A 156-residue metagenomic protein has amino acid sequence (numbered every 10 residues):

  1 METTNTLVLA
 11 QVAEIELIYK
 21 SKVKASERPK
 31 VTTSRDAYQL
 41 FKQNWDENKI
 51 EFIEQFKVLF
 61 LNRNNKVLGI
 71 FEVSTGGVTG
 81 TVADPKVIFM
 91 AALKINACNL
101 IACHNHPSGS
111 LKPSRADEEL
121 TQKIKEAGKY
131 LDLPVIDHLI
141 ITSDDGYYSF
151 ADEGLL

Functional and structural regions predicted by a protein language model:
M1-S21, N64, V78-L156: Active-site-proximal loop/helix of nucleotide/amide-processing enzymes and allied scaffolds
V12-E72: Long amphipathic N-terminal alpha/beta scaffold segment
K42-Q43, S74, A83-K86: Short acidic (Asp/Glu) patches
I70-S74, N105-H106: Glycine/charged-rich beta-loop-alpha catalytic/anionic-binding loops adjacent to active sites
